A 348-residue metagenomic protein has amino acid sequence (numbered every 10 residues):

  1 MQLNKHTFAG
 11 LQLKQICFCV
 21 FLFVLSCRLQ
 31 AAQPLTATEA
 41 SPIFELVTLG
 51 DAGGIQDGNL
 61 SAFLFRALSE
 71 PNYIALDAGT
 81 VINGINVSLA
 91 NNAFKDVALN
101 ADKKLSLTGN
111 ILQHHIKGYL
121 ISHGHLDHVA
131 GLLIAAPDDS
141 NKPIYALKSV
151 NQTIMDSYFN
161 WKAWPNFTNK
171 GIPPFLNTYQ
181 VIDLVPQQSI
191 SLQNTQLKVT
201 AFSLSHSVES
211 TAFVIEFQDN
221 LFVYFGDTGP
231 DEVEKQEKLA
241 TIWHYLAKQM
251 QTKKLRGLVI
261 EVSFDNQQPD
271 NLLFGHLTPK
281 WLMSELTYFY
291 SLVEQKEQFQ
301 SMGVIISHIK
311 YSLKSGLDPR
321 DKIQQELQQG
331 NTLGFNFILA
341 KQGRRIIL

Functional and structural regions predicted by a protein language model:
L3-C17: Bacterial N-terminal signal peptides that target proteins for export
I16-R28: Bacterial N-terminal signal peptides
P34-S41, S149-S210, T332-I346: Metallo-beta-lactamase
I55-L120, A130-P137, E234-L246: Pre-active-site segment of Zn-dependent metallo-hydrolases
A62, R66, D183-Q251: Catalytic core of the metallo-beta-lactamase
A75-G79, A101, H115-D127, Y145-K148 (+4 more regions): Active-site neighborhood of phospho(di)ester-bond hydrolases with catalytic His/Asp-centered motifs
S106-P174: Active-site HxH/HxHxD metal-binding segment of metal-dependent hydrolases
D231-K341: Cap/insert and terminal regions of metallo-dependent hydrolase folds
